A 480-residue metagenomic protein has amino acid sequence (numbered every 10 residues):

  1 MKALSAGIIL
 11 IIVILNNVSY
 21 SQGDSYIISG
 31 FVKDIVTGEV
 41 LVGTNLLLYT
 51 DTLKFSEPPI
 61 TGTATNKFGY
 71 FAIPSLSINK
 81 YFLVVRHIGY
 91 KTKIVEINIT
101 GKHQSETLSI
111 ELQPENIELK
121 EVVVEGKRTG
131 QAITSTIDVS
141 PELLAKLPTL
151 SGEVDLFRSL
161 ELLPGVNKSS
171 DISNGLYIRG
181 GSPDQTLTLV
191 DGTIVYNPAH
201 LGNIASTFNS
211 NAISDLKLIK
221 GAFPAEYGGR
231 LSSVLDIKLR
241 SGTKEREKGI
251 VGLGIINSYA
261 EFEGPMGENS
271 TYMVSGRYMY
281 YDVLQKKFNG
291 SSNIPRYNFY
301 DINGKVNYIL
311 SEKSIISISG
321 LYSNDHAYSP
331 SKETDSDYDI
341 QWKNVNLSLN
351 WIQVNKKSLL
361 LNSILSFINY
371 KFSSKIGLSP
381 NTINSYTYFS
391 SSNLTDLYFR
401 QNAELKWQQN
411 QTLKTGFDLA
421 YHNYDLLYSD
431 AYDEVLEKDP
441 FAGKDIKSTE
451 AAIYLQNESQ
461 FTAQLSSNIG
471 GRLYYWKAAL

Functional and structural regions predicted by a protein language model:
F31-L41: Structural motif
K33, T44-T52, R86-Y90, T100-E153 (+2 more regions): Short, acidic, small-residue-rich periplasmic hinge/interaction motif at the N-terminus of Gram-negative outer-membrane
T52-Y70: Short, acidic Ser/Thr/Gly-rich low-complexity loop/linker segments typical of extracellular and cell-surface proteins
P74, K146-P148, T193-I219: Short acidic/polar hinge/loop motifs at secondary-structure boundaries that mediate gating or recognition
P148-N197, S214: Extracytoplasmic beta-strand/coil segments of soluble accessory domains associated with Gram-negative outer-membrane
L162-L163, T207-K248, Y259-E261, E268: A beta-strand signature from Gram-negative outer-membrane beta-barrel systems, especially the internal plug domain
K244-E245, P265-W342, F372: Periplasmic-side early beta-strands and strand-to-turn transitions of outer-membrane beta-barrels
N307-D325, Q341-L480: Face-selective signature of the C-terminal outer-membrane beta-barrel domain
